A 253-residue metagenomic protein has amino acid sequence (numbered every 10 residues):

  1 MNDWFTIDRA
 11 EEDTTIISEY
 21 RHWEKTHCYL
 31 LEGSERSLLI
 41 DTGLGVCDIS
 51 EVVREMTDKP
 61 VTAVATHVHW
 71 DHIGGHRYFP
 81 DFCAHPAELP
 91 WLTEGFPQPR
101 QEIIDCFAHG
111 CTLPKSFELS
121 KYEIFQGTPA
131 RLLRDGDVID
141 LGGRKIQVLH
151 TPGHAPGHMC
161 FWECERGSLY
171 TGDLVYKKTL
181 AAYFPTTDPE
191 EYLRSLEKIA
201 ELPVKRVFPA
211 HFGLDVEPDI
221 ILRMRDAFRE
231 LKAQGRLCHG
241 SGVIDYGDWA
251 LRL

Functional and structural regions predicted by a protein language model:
D3-E55, C160-G172, Y176: Conserved beta-strand hairpin/beta-sheet module of binuclear metal-dependent hydrolase folds, prominently
R9-T15, F117-K121, G142-R144: Short Pro/Gly-enriched beta-strand edge/turn motifs at strand-loop
S34, T57-P60, H76-F82, C164-R166 (+1 more regions): Short glycine/proline-enriched coil/turn segments at helix->beta-strand junctions
S37-L39, L44-G45, I124, R131 (+2 more regions): Metallo-beta-lactamase
V46-V138, A227-L237: Active-site HxH/HxHxD metal-binding segment of metal-dependent hydrolases
G235-L253: C-terminal regulatory/interaction regions
